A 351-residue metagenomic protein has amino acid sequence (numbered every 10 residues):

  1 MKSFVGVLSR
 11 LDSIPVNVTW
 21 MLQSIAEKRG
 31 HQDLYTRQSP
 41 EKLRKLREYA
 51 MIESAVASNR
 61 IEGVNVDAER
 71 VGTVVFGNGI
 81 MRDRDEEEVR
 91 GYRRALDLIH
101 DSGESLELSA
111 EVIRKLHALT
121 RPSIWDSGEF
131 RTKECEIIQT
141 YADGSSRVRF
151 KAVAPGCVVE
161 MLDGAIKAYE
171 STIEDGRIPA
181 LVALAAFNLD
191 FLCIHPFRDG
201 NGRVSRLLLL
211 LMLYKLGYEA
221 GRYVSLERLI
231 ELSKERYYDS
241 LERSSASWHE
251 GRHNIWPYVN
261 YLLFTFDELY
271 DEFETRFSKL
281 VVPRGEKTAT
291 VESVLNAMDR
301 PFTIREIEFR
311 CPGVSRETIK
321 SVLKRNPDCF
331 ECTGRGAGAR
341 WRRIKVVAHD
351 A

Functional and structural regions predicted by a protein language model:
M1-A351: FIC/Doc superfamily catalytic core
